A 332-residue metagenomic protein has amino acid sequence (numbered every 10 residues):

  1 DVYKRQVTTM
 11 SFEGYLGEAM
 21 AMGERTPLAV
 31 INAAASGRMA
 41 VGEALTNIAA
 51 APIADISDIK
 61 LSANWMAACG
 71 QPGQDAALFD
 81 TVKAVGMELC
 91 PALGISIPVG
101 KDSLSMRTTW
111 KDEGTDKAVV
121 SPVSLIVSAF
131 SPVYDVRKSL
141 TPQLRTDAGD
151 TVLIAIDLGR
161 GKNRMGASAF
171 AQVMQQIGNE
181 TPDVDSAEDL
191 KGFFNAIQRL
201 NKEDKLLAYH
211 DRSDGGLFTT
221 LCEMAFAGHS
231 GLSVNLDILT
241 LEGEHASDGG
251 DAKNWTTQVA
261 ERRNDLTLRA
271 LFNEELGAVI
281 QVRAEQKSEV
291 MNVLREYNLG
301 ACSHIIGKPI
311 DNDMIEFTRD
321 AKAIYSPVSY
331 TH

Functional and structural regions predicted by a protein language model:
D1-Y330: Glycine/proline-enriched, intrinsically flexible loops and inter-domain linkers
